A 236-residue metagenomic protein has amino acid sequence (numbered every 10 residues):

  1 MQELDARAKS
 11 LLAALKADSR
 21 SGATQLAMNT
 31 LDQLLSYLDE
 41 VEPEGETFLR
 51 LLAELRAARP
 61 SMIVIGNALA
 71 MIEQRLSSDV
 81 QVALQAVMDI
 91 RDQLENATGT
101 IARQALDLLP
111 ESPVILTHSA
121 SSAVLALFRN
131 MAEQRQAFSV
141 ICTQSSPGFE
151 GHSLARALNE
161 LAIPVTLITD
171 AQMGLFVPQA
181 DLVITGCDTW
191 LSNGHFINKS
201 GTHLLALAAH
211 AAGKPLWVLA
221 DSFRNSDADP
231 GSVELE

Functional and structural regions predicted by a protein language model:
M1-V87: Long amphipathic alpha-helical segments
D5, A17-R20, V114-L116, A120 (+1 more regions): Short, glycine-rich nucleotide/cofactor-binding loops
D18-S21, L34-V41, E54-R59, I72-D79 (+8 more regions): Change "in soluble alpha/beta enzymes" to "in soluble alpha/beta proteins
T24-A27, G99-A102, V114, H203-A206: Hydrophobic alpha-helical segments
E73-E111, L116, V124, R129 (+1 more regions): Ligand-binding beta-strand-loop-alpha-helix segment within the catalytic cores of soluble metabolic enzymes
R135-A137, T143-E236: Conserved phosphate- and dinucleotide-binding cores of soluble alpha/beta proteins, encompassing both enzyme active
